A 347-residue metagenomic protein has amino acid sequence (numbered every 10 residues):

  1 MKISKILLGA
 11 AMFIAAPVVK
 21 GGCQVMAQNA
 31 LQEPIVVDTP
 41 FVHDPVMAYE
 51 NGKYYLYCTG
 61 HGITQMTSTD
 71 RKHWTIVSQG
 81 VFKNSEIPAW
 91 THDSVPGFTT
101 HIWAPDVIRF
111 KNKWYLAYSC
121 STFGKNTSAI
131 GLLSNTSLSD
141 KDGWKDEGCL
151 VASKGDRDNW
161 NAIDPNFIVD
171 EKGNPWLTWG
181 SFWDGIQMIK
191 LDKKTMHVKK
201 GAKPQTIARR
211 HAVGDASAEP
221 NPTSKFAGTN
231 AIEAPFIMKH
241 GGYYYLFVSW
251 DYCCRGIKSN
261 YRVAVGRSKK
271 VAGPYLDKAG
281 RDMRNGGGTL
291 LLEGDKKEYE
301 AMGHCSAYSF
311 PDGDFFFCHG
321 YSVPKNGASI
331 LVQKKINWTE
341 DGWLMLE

Functional and structural regions predicted by a protein language model:
K2-G9, K20: Sec-dependent signal peptide recognition, specifically the positively charged N-region followed immediately by
I3, G22-E347: Carbohydrate-active catalytic/glycan-binding domains of CAZyme proteins, especially the secreted or lumenal ectodomains
G9-A10, L346: Generic detector of low-complexity/intrinsically disordered segments and short hydrophobic N-terminal stretches
A10-A11, T39: Hydrophobic residues within membrane-embedded alpha helices
A11-I14, G201: Repetitive helical segments and hydrophobic/amphipathic motifs
A15-G22: C-terminal segment of classical bacterial N-terminal signal peptides
